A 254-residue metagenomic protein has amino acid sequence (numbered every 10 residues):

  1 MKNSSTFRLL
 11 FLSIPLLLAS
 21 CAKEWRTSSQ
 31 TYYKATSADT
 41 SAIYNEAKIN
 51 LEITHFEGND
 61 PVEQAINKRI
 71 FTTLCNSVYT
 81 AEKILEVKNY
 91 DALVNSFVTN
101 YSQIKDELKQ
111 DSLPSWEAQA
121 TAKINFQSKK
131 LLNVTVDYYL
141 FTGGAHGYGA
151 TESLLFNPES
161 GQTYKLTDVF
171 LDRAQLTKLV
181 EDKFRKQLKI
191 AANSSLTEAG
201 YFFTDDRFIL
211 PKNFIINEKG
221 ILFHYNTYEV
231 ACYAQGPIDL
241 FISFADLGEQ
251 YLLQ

Functional and structural regions predicted by a protein language model:
M1-A19: Sec-dependent bacterial lipoprotein signal peptides
C21-Q254: Compositionally biased intrinsically disordered regions enriched in Thr/Gly
